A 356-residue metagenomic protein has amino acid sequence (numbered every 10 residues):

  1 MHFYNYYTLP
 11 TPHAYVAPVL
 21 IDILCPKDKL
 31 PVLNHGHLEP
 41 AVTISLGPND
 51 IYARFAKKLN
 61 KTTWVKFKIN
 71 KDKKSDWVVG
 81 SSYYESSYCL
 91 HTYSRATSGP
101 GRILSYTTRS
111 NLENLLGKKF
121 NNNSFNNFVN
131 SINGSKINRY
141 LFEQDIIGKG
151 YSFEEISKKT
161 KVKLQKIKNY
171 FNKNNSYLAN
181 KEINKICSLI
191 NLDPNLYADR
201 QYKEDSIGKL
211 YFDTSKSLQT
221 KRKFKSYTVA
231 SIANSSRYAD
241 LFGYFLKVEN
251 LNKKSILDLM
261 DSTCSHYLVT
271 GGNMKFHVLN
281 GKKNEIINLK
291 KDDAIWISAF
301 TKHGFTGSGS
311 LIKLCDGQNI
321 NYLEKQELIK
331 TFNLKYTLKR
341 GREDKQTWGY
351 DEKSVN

Functional and structural regions predicted by a protein language model:
M1-V19, L116, D145, N180-K247 (+2 more regions): A short, N-terminal "cap"/entry segment at the start of jelly-roll beta-barrel domains of the cupin/DSBH fold
I21-D22, S81-Y84, C89-N121, A239-L246 (+3 more regions): A short hydrophobic beta-strand segment most commonly corresponding to one strand of the jelly-roll/cupin
I23-P26, N34-L59, F245-N250, D258-N280: Short, conserved beta-strand element in jelly-roll/cupin
Y52-H91, K275-K302: Short acidic-glycine-tyrosine-enriched beta hairpin
S124-Y151: A short, Lys/Arg-rich alpha-helix, primarily the initiator
S152-T160: Short alpha-helical "recognition helix" segments of helix-turn-helix
F153, L164-Q165, P194: The DNA-contacting recognition helix of HTH DNA-binding domains and analogous helical DNA-recognition elements
K161-L178: Recognition helix of helix-turn-helix/homeodomain-like DNA-binding domains that insert into the DNA major groove
